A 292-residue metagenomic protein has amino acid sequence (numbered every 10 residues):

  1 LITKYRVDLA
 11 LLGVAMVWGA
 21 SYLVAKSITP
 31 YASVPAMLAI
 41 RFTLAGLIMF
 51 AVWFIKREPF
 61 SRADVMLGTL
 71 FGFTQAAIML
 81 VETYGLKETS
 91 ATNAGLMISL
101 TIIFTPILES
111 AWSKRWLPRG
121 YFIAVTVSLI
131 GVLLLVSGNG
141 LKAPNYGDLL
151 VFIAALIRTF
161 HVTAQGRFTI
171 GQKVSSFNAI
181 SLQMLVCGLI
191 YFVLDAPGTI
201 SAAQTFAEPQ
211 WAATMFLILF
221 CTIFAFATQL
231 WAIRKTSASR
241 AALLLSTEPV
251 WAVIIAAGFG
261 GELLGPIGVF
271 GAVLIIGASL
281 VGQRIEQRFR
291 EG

Functional and structural regions predicted by a protein language model:
T3-V7, Y31-P35, A39, F60-V65 (+3 more regions): Juxtamembrane helix-entry segments on the extracytoplasmic side of multipass membrane proteins
V17, S21-Y22, F50-I98, T105-P106 (+3 more regions): Specific transmembrane alpha-helical segments of multi-pass solute transporters/efflux pumps, especially DMT/EamA
G19, T43-L47, L129, L185-L189 (+2 more regions): Small-residue-rich packing faces within the transmembrane alpha-helices of Major Facilitator Superfamily
L23, M49, T105-P106, A143-I200: Transmembrane alpha-helical segments that form core, pore/gating elements of small-molecule transporters/exporters
I28, M37, R41, G85 (+6 more regions): Hydrophobic/aromatic residues within transmembrane alpha-helices of multi-pass small-molecule transporters
A39-I40, L80, A94-L100, A164-G188 (+1 more regions): Helix-helix packing/entry segments at the starts of transmembrane helices
I48-E58, E82, T101-T126, V250-F270: C-terminal transmembrane-helix exit sites in multi-pass transporters
M49, T69, Q75, L100 (+6 more regions): Hydrophobic transmembrane alpha-helices of multi-pass small-molecule transport proteins
